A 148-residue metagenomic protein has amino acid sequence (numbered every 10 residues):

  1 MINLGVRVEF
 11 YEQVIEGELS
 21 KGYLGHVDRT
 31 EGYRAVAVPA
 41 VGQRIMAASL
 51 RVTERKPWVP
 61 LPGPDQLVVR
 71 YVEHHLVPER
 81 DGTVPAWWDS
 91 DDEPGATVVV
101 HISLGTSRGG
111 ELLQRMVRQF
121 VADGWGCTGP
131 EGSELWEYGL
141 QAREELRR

Functional and structural regions predicted by a protein language model:
I2-V27: Short, basic/aromatic beta-hairpin or loop at an interaction surface
V27-Y33: Short, solvent-exposed loop/turn positions at domain surfaces that link secondary-structure elements or cap domain
Y33-A40: Short, well-ordered loop/turn sites that connect or cap secondary structure elements
A48-P60: Short, charged beta-turn/beta-strand-edge "cap" motif at the junction between a beta-strand and an adjacent loop
D65: Short beta-strand or tight-loop elements that sit immediately N-terminal to catalytic metal-binding acidic residues
E73-R148: Glycine- and charge-enriched low-complexity intrinsically disordered segments
